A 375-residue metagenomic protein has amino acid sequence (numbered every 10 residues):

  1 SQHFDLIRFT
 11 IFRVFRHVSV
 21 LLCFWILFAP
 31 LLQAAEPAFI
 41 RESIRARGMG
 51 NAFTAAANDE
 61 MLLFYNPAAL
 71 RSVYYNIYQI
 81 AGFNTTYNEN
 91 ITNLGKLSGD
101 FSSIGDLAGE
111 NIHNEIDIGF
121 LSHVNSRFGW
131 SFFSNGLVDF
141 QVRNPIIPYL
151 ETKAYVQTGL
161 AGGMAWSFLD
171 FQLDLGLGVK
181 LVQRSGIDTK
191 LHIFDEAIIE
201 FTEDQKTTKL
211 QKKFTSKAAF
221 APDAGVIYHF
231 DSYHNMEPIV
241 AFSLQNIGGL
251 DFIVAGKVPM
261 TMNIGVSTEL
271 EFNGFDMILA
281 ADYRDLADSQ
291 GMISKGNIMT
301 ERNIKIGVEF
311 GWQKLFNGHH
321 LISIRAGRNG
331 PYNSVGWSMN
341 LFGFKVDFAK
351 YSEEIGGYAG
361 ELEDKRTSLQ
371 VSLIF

Functional and structural regions predicted by a protein language model:
S1-F15: N-terminal secretory signal peptides that target proteins for export/translocation
F4-D5, S19, N125, I322: Compositionally biased, intrinsically disordered low-complexity segments enriched in polar/proline residues
F12, H17-V20, R184: General helical structural elements
V18-A29: Bacterial N-terminal signal peptides
P30-A34: Bacterial Sec-dependent signal peptides at the C-terminal "C-region" and cleavage site
A35-F375: Subset of outer-membrane beta-barrel
